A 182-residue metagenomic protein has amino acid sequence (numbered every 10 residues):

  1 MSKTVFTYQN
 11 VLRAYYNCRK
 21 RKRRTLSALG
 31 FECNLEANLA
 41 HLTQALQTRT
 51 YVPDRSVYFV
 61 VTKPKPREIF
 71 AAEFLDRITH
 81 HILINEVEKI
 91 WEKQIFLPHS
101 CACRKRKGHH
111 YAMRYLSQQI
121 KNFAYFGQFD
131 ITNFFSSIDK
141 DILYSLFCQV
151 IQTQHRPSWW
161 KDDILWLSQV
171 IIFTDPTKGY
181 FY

Functional and structural regions predicted by a protein language model:
M1, Y8, I84-K140: Active-site-proximal segment of RNA-dependent polymerases
M1-A40: Non-catalytic, polymerase-adjacent accessory regions of viral genome-replication enzymes
V5-R21, P53-Y58, N85-W91, K121 (+1 more regions): Short, compositionally biased low-complexity segments
V11, L42-K65, I78, I120 (+1 more regions): Reverse-transcriptase-like RNA-dependent polymerase core
K20, R24, A37, H41-V52 (+1 more regions): Short helix-loop boundary/capping segments at the starts of domains
R21-L29, D54-I78, I95-R106, I172-Y182: Short, conserved non-catalytic motifs in the polymerase core
A45, Q118-Y182: Conserved polymerase palm-domain catalytic core
I78-I84: Active/ligand-binding-proximal structured segments within catalytic/core domains that scaffold catalytic residues
